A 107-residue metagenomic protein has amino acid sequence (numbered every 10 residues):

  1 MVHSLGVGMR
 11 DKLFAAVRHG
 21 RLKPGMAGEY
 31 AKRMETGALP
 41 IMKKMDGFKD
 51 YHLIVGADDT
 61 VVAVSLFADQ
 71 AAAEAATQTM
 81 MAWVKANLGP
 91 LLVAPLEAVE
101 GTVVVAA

Functional and structural regions predicted by a protein language model:
M1-V62, A68-A82, G89-A107: Short S/T/G/P-rich N-terminal loop/turn motif that feeds into the first structured element of a domain
